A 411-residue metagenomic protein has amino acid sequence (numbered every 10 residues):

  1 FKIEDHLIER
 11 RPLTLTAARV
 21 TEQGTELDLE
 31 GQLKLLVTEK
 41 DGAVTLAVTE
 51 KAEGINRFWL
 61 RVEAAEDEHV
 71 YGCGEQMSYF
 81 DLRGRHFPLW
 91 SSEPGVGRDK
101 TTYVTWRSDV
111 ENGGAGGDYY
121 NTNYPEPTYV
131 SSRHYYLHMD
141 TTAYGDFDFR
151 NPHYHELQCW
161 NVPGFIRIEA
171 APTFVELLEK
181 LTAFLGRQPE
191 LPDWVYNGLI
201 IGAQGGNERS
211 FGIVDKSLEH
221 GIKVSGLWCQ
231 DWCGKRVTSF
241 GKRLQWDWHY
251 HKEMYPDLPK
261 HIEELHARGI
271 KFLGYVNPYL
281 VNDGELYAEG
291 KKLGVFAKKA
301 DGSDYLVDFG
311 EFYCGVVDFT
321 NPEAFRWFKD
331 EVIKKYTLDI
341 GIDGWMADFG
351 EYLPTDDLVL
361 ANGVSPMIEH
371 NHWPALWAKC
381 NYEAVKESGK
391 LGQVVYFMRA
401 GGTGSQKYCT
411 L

Functional and structural regions predicted by a protein language model:
F1-W194, I200-N207, V214-E219, G402: Catalytic and substrate-binding clefts that recognize carbohydrates or anionic sugar/phosphate headgroups
Y79, H86, K223-L411: Aromatic- and carboxylate-enriched substrate-binding clefts and catalytic-loop regions of carbohydrate-active enzymes
D140-A143, R150-H153, F211-V214, C229 (+3 more regions): Composition- and surface-driven signal marking solvent-exposed, interaction-prone regions in large proteins
G186-I200, S303-V316: N-terminal small/glycine-rich loop or linker at the start of catalytic domains across soluble metabolic enzymes
G206-E219, A324-K334: Short, acidic/polar
